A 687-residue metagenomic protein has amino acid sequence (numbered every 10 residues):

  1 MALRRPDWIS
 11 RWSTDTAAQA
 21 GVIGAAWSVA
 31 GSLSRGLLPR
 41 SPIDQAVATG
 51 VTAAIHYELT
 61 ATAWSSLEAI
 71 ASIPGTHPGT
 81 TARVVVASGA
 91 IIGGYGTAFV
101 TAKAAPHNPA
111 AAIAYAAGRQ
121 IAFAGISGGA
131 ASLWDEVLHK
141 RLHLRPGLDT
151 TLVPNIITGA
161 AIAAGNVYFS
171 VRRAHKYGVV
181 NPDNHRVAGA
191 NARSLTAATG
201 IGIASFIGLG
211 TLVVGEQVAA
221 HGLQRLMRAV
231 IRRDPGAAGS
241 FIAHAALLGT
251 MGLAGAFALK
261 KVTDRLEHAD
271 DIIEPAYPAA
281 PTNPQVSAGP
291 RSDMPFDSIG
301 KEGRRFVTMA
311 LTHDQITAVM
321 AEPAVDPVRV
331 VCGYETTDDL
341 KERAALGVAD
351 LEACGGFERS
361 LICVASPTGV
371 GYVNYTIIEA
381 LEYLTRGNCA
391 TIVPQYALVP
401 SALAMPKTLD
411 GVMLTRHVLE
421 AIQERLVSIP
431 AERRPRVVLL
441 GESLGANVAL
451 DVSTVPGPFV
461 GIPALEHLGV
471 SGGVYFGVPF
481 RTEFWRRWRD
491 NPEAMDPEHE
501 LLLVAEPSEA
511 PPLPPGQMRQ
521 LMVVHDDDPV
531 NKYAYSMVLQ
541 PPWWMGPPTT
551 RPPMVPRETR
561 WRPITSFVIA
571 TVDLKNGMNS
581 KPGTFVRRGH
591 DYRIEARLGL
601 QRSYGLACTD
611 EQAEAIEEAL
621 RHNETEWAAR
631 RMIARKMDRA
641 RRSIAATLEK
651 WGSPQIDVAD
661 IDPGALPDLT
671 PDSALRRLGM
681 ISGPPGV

Functional and structural regions predicted by a protein language model:
M1-W12: Short, Lys/Arg-rich, polar N-terminal cytosolic tail immediately upstream of the first transmembrane signal-anchor
S10-S72, T80-P435, V455-V687: C-terminal His-loop and adjacent cap/lid subdomain of alpha/beta-hydrolase
T76: Solvent-exposed interhelical
L439-A446: Gly/Ala-rich beta-loop-alpha elbow adjacent to hydrolase catalytic centers
